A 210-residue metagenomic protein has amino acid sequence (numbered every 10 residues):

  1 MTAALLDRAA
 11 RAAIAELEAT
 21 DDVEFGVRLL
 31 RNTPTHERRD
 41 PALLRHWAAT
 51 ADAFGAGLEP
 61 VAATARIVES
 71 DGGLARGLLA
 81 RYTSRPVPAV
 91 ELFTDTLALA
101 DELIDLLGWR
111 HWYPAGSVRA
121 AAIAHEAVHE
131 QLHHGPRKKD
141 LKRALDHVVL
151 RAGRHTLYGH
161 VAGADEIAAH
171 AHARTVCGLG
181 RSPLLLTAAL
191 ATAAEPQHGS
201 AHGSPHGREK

Functional and structural regions predicted by a protein language model:
M1-W109: A metal-dependent hydrolase signature that marks the N-terminal structural subdomain at the beginning of catalytic folds
T2-L6, A10-A13, N32, L99-A100 (+2 more regions): Metalloprotease/metallohydrolase-associated module, dominated by Zn2+-dependent proteases
E102-D105, Q131-G135: A short secondary-structure junction signal
H111-W112, R154: Short amphipathic alpha-helical segments at helix-loop
Y113, S117: Binding-interface segments
A121-H134: Active-site recognition of the HExxH zinc-binding catalytic motif
